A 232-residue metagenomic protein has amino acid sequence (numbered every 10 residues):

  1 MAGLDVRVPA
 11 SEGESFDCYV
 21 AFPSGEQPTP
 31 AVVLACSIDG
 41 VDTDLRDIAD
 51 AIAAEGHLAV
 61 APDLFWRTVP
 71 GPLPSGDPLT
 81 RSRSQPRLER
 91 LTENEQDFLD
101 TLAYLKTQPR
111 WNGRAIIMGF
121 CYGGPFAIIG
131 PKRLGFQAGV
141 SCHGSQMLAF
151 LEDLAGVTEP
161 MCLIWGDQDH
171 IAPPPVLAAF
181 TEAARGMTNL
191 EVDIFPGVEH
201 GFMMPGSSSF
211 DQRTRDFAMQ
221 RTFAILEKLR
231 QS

Functional and structural regions predicted by a protein language model:
M1-S232: N-terminal cap/leader regions of alpha/beta-hydrolase-fold enzymes, predominantly small-molecule hydrolases
